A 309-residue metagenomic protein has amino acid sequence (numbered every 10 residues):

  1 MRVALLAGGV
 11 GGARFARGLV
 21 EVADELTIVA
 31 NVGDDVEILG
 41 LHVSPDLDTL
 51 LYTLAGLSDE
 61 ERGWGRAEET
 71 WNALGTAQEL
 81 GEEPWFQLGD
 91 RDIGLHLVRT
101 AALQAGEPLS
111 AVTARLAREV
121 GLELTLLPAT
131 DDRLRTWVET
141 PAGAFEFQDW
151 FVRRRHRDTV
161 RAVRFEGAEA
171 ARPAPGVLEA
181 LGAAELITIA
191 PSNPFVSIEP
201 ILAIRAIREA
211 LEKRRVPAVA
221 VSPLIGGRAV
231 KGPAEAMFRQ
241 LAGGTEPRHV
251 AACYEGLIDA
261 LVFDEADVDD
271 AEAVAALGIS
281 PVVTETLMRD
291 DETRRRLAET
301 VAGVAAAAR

Functional and structural regions predicted by a protein language model:
M1-A4, D24: Extreme N-terminal starter segment of soluble prokaryotic enzymes
A16-V20, S197-A210, A271, A275: Short Gly/Thr/Asp-enriched flexible loops that form oxyanion-binding sites at enzyme active sites
E21, N31-E166: Electropositive, gly/pro-rich neighborhoods at or near active sites that engage anionic ligands
A23-D24, K213-A218, I279: A short helix->loop->beta-strand "cap" motif at the edges of active sites that frequently abuts
T27-N31, P217-L224, A260-A266: Short internal beta-strands
R161-L181: Active-site glycine-rich loop that binds ribose-phosphate moieties when present
L202-L241: Redox- and metal-dependent alpha/beta enzyme cores, enriched for Fe-S-associated oxidoreductases and cofactor-handling
K231-R309: C-terminal functional extensions of proteins
